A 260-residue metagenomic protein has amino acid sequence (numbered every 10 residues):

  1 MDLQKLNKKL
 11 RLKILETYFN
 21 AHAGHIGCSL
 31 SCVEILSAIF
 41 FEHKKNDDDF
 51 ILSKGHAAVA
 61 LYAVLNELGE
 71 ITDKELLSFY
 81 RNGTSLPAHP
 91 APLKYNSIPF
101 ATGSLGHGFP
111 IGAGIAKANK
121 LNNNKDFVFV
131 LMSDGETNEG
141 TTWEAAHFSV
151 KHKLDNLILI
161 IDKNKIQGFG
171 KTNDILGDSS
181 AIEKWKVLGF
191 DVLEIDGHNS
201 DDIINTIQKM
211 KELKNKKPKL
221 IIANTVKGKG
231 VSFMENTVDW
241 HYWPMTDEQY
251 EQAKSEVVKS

Functional and structural regions predicted by a protein language model:
L3, N7, R11, C28-C32 (+9 more regions): Generic structural signal for well-ordered, non-membrane alpha-helical segments in soluble metabolic enzymes
L6-A23, D162-N164: N-terminal capping segment at the start of a domain
R11, T17-N20, S29-E144, V150-K151: Cofactor-binding active-site loop characterized by glycine-rich and histidine/acidic residues
E34, H56-A57, L61, N164-K165 (+2 more regions): Glycine-rich beta-alpha junction loops
D48-F50, D126-V130, L157, N215-A223: Generic beta-sheet signal
Y62-V64, A91, T141-W143, F169-N173 (+2 more regions): Short acidic, glycine/serine/threonine-rich loops at helix termini
S97, A101-S104, G108-E212: Thiamine diphosphate
S200-S260: Glycine/aspartate-rich loop-and-adjacent alpha/beta segment that forms the canonical ThDP
